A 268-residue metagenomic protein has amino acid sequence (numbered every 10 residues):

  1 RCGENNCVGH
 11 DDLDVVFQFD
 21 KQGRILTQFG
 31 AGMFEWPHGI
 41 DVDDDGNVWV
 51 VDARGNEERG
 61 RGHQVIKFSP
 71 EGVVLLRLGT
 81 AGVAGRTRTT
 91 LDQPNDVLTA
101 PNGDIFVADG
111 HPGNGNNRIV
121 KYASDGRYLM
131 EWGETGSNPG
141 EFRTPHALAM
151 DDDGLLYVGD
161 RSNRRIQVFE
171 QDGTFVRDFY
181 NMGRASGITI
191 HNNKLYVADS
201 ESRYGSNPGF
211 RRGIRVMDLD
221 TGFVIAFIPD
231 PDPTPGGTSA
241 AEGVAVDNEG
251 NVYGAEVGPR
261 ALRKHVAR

Functional and structural regions predicted by a protein language model:
R1-R268: Eukaryotic scaffold repeat domains enriched in small/polar residues
